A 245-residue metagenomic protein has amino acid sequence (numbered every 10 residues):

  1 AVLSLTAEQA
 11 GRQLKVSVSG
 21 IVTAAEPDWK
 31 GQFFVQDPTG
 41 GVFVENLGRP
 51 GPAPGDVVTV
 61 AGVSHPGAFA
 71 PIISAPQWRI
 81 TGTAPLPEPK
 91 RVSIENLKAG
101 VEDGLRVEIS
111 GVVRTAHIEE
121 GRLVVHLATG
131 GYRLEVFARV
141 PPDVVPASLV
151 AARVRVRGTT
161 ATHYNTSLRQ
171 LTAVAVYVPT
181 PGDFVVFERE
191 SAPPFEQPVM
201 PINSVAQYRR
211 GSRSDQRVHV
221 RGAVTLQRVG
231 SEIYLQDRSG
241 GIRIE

Functional and structural regions predicted by a protein language model:
A1-E245: OB-fold single-stranded nucleic acid-binding module
